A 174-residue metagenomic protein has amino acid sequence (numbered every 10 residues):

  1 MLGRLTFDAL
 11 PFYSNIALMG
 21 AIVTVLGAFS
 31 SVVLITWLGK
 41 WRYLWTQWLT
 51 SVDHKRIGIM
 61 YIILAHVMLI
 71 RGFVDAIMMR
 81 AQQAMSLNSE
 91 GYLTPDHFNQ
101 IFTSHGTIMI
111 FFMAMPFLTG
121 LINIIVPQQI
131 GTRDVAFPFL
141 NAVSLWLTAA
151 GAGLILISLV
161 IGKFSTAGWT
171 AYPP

Functional and structural regions predicted by a protein language model:
M1-P174: ...captures the hydrophobic TM-helix bundle architecture rather than a specific catalytic motif, and can also fire on
